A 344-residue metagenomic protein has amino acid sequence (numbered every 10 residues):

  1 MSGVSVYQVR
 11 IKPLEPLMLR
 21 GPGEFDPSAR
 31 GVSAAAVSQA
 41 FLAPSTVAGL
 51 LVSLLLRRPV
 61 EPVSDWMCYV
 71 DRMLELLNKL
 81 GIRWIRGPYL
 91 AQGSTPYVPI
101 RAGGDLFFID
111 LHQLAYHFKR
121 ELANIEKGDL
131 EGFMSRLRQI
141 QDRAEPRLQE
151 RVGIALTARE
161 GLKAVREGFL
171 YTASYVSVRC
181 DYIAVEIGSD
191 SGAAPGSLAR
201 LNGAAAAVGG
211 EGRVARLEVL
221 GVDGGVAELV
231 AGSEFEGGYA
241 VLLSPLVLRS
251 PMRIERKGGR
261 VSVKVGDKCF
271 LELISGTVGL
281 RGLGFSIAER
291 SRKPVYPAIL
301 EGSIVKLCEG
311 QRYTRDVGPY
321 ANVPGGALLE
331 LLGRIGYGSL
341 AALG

Functional and structural regions predicted by a protein language model:
S2-G344: Conserved active-site/ligand-binding neighborhood in enzyme cores
